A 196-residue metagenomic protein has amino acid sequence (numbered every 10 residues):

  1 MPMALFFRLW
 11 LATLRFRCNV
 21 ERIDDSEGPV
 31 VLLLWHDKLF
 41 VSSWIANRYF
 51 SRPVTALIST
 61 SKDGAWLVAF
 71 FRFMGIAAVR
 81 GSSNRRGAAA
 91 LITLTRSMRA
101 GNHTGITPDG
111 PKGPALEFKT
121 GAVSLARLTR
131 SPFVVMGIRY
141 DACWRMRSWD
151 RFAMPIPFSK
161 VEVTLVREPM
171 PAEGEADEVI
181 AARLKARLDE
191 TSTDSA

Functional and structural regions predicted by a protein language model:
M1-L5, L9, F73, A77 (+1 more regions): Non-catalytic C-terminal accessory region of glycerolipid acyltransferases and related lyso-lipid remodeling enzymes
M1-V20, V41-I45, A69: A transmembrane-helix-recognition feature enriched in membrane-embedded lipid enzymes and envelope glyco-/phospholipid
R8, S26-G28: Short, positively charged patches
W10-R17, L33, G81-R85, P111-K112: Short, flexible loop segments at the rims of nucleotide/cofactor-binding pockets, characterized by
T13, P29, P53, K160-E162: A residue-level signal for beta-strand positions that form part of recognition/binding surfaces within mature
N19-E21, S59, G81-N84, V166-E168: Conserved beta-strand termini and adjacent loop/short-helix elements that scaffold enzyme active sites in alpha/beta
R22-S26, T95-S97: Short amphipathic alpha-helix with an adjacent loop that forms part of the alpha/beta core around
G28-R85, T129, R145: Catalytic core of membrane glycerolipid acyltransferases/transacylases, capturing the structured, soluble-facing
